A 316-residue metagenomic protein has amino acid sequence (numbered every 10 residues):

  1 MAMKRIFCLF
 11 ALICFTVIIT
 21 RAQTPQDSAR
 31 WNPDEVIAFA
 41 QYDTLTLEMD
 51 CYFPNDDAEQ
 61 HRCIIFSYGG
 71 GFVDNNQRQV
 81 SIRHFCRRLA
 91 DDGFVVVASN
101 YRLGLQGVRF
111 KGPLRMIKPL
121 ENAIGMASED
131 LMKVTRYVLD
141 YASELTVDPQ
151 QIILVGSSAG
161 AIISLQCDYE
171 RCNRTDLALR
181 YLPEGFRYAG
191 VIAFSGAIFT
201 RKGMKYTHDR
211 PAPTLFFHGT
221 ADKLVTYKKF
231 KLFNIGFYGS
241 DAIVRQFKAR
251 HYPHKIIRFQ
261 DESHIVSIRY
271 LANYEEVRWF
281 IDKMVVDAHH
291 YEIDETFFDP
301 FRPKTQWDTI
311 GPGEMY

Functional and structural regions predicted by a protein language model:
Q23-E59: N-terminal cap/lid segment of alpha/beta-hydrolase-fold proteins
Q60-G71: Short beta-strand element of the alpha/beta-hydrolase
N76-Q77, N100-G125: Cap/lid segment of the alpha/beta-hydrolase catalytic domain
Q77-S99, G104-Q106: Short amphipathic alpha-helix adjacent to the substrate-entry channel of hydrolases
I117-E144: Alpha/beta-hydrolase active-site loop
R136-R210: Primarily recognizes the serine-hydrolase "nucleophile elbow" in alpha/beta-hydrolase and SGNH/GDSL folds
L179-R250: The feature captures the conserved acid-bearing segment of alpha/beta-hydrolase catalytic domains
K248-Y316: C-terminal catalytic histidine-bearing segment of alpha/beta-hydrolase fold enzymes
